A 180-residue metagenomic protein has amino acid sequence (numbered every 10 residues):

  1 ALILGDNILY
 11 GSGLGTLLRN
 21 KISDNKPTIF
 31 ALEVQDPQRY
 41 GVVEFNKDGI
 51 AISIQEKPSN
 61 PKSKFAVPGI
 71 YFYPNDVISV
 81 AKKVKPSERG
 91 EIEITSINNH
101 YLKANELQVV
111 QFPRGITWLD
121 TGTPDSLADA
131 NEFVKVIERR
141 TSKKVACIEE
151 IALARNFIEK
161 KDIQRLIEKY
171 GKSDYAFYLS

Functional and structural regions predicted by a protein language model:
A1-K47, F72-N75, V80-V84: Conserved beta-loop-beta/alpha segment of the NTase-like Rossmann-fold superfamily that binds/positions NTPs
Y10, Y40, Y71-Y73, Y101 (+2 more regions): Sequence-level detector for tyrosine residue identity
R19, I50-E150, K161-D162, G171: Catalytic-core segments of class I nucleotidyltransferases/pyrophosphorylases that form NMP-activated intermediates
L153: Metallocofactor- and cofactor-centric catalytic cores in central/energy metabolism, strongly enriched
F157-I158, D162-S180: Short, amphipathic C-terminal "tail helix"
